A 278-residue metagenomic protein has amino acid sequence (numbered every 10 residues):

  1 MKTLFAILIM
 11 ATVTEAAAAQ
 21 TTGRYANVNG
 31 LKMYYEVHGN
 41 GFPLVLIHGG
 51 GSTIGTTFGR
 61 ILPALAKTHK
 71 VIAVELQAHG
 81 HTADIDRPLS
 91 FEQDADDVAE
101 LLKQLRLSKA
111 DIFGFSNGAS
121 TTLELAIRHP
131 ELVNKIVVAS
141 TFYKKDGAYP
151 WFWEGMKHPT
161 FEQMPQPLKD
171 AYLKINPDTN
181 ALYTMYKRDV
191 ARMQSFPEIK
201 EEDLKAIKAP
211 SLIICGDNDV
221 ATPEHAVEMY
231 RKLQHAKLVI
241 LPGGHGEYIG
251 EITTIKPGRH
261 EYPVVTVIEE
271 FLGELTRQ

Functional and structural regions predicted by a protein language model:
K2-L44, T68-H69, T266-Q278: Alpha/beta-hydrolase fold catalytic core
L31-H81: Conserved HGGG/HGGXW glycine-rich cap/lid loop of the alpha/beta-hydrolase fold
A73-F113, I255-Y262: Active-site loop/oxyanion-hole signature of alpha/beta-hydrolase fold enzymes
S120-R128, N134-L168: Flexible "cap/lid" loop of the alpha/beta hydrolase fold
K187-D203: Active-site nucleophile elbow and catalytic-triad environment of alpha/beta-hydrolase enzymes
I207, I213-C215: Short beta-strand/loop motif that positions the catalytic acidic residue of the alpha/beta-hydrolase fold
V220-H225: Conserved alpha/beta-hydrolase "acid-adjacent" motif
P242-Q278: Catalytic active-site module of serine/aspartate enzymes centered on a nucleophile-bearing elbow/loop
